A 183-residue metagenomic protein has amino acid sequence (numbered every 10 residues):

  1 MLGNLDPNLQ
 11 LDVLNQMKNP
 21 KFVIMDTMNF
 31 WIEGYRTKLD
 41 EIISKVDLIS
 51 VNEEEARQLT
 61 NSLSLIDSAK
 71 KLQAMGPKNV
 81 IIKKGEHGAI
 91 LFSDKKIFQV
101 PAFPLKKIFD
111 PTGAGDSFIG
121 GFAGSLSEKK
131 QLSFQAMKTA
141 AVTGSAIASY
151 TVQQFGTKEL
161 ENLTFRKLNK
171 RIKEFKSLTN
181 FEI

Functional and structural regions predicted by a protein language model:
M1-L11, G34: Conserved phosphate-binding/catalytic loop of the ribokinase/pfkB sugar-kinase fold
M1-L2, I24-D26: Short catalytic-loop micro-motif centered on adjacent basic/acidic residues
Q10-V23: Glycosyltransferases and closely related glycan-assembly transferases that use nucleotide-activated donors
P20-F22, F30-Q99: Conserved phosphate/ATP/ADP-binding segment of small-molecule kinases
T27-N29, P104: Short, well-ordered turn and helix-capping elements at secondary-structure junctions
L65-I183: Conserved phosphate-binding/catalytic region of the ribokinase-like
